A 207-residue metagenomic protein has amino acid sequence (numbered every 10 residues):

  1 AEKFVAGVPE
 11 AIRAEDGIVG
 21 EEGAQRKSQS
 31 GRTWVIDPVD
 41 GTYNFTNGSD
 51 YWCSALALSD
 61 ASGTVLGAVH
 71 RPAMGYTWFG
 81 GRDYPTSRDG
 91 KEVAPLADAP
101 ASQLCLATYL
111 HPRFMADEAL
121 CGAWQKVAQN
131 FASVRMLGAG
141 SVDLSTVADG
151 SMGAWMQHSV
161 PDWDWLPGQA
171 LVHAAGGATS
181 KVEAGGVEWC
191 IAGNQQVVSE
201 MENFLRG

Functional and structural regions predicted by a protein language model:
A1-V39, N203-G207: N-terminal subdomain of lithium-sensitive/metallo-dependent phosphomonoesterases centered on the IMPase/IPPase/PAP
E2, E21-E22, D37-D40, N44 (+3 more regions): Acidic active-site catalytic centers that drive phospho-/nucleotidyl reactions and related ester hydrolyses
A14, S30-G31, S62-T64, A101-Q103 (+1 more regions): Short coil/turn connectors at secondary-structure junctions
E21, H70, H158: Conserved residues at the C-terminal ends of beta-strands
S28-S87: DPxDG-like acidic metal-binding loop motif
D89-E92: Short strand-turn-strand beta-turns centered on an Asx-Gly dipeptide
P95-G207: An extended, acidic
